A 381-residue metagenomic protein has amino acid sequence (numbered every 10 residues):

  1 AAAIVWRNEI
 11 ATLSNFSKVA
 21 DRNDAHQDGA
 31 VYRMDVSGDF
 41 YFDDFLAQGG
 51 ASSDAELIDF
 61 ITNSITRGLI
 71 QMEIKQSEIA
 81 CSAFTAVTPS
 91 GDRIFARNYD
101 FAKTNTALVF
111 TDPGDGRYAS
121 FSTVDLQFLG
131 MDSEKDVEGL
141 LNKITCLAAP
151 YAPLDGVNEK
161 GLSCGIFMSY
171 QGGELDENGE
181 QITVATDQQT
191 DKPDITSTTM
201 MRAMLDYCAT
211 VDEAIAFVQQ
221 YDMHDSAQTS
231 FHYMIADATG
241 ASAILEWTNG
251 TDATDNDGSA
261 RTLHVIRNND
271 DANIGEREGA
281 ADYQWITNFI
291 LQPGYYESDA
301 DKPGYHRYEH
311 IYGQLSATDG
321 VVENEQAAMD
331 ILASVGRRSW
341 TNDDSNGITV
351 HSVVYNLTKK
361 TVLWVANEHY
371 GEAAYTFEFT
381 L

Functional and structural regions predicted by a protein language model:
A2-T210, M223-H224, S316-L381: N-terminal mature-domain region immediately after signal-peptide cleavage in secreted/organellar precursors
R7, T248, Q284-I286, I290 (+4 more regions): Short linear interaction motif-like sites in intrinsically disordered regions of transcription factors
R117-D132, I274-D299: A recognition module on extended beta-rich or small alphabeta surfaces enriched in W/G with H and D/E
R202-L205, I215-V218, Y312: Non-transmembrane alpha-helical segments in soluble domains of secreted/periplasmic/extracellular proteins
T210-E213, R307: General structural feature for long, well-ordered alpha-helical segments within catalytic domains of soluble enzymes
E213-T229, Y233: Secretory/export targeting leaders with adjacent low-complexity proregions
Q228-T287: Extended amphipathic alpha-helical segments with heptad-repeat/coiled-coil character used for oligomerization, fusion
I286-A327: Long, charge-rich alpha-helical interaction segments
